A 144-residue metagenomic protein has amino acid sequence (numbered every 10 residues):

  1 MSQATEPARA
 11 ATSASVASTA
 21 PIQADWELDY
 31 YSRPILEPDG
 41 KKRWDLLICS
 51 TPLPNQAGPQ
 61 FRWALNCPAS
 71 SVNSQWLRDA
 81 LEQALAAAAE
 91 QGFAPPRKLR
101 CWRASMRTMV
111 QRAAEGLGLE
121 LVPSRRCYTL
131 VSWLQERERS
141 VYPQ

Functional and structural regions predicted by a protein language model:
M1-Q144: Secondary-structure boundary/capping micro-motif
